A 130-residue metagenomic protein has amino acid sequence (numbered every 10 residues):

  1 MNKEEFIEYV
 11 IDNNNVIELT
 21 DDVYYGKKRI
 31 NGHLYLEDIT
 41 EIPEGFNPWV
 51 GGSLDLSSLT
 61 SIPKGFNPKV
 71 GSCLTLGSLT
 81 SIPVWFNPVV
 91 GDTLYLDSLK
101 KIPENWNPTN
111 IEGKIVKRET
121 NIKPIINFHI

Functional and structural regions predicted by a protein language model:
M1-Y35, V116-I130: N-terminal capping/linker segments that flank leucine-rich repeat
I11, G51, G71, G91 (+1 more regions): N-terminal non-cleavable signal-anchor helices
D12-S58, P68-S72, L76: LRR N-terminal entry segment and analogous cap-like coil->beta motifs
Y24, I42-G45, I62-N67, I82-N87 (+1 more regions): The feature encodes a structural signal of leucine-rich repeats
I30, V50, V70, T80 (+2 more regions): Low-complexity, intrinsically disordered tandem-repeat tracts enriched in small residues
I42, I62-K64, G77, I82 (+3 more regions): Serine/threonine-rich, low-complexity intrinsically disordered segments
D55-S57, S72-T80, D92-K100: Extracellular beta-strand-rich, repetitive "passenger/adhesive" scaffolds that bind or process carbohydrates
W85-I130: Leucine-rich solenoid repeat scaffolds
